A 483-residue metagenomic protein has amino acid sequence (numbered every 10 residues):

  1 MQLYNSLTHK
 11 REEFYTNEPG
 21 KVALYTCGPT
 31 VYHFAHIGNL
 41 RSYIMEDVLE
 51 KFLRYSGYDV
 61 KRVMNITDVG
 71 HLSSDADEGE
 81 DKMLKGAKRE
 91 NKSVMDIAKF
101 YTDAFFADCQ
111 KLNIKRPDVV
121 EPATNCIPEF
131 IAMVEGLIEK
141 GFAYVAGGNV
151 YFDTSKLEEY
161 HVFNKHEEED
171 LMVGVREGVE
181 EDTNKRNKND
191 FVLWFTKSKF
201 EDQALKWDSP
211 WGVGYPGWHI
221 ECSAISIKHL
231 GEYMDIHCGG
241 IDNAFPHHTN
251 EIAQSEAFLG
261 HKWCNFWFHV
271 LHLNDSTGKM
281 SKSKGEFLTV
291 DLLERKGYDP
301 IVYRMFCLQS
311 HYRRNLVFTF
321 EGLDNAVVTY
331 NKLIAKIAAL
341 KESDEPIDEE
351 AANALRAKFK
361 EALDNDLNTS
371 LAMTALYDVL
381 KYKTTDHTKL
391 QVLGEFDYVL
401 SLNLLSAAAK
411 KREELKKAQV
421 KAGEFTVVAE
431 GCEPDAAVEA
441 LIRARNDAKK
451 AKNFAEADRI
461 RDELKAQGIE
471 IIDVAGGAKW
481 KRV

Functional and structural regions predicted by a protein language model:
M1-Y32, D47, F106-A107, I127-K341: Alpha-helical recognition segments enriched in aromatics with Gly/Pro capping that present substrate-recognition
T8-R11, N17-N113, D473-W480: N-terminal, positively charged nucleic-acid-binding surface of large information/translation enzymes
G57, K92-M95, F106-A132, F142 (+6 more regions): Non-catalytic interaction-recognition regions
D59-K61, G141-G147, K383, E470-I472: Short, well-structured beta-strand/strand-turn elements
V63-V69, A98-F105, K115-F130, G148-L157: Short, glycine/charge-rich beta-strand/loop segments that flank catalytic centers and engage negatively charged groups
K279-K282, F287-V483: Structural preference for alpha-helix termini/caps and helix-kink/transition segments
